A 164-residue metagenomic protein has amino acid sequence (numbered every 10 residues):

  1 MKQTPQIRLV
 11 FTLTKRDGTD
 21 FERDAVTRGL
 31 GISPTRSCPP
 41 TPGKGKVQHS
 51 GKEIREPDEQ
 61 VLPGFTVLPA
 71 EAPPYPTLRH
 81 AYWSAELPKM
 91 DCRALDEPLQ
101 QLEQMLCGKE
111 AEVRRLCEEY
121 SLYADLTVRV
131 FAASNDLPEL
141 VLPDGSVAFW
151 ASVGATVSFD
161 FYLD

Functional and structural regions predicted by a protein language model:
M1-A148, S152-Y162: Acidic (Asp/Glu-rich) sequence patches and key acidic residues that form negatively charged surfaces used
